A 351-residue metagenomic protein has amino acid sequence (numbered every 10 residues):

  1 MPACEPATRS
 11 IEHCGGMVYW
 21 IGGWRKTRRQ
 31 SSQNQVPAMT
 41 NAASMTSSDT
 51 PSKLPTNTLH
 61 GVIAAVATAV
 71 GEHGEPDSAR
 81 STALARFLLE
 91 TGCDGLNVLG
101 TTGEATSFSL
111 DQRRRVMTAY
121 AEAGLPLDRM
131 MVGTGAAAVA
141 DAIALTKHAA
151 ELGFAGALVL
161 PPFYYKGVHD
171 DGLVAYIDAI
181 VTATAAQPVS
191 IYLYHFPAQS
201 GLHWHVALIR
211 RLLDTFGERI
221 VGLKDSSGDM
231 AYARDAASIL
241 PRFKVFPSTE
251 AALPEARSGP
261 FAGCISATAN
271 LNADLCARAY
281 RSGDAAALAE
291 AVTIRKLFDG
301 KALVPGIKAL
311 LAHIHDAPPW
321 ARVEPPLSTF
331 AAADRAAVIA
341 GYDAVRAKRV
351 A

Functional and structural regions predicted by a protein language model:
S10, S31-S32, S44-S48: Serine residues within intrinsically disordered or low-complexity segments
E12-H13, Y19, Q30-Q35: Low-complexity, intrinsically disordered or signal/transmembrane-proximal segments
T50-P51, I63-A67, T91, P260-F261 (+1 more regions): C-terminal alpha-helical cap/extension of soluble enzyme domains
P51-G201: Active-site beta->alpha loop and helix N-cap motifs at the rims of alpha/beta catalytic domains
A183-Q187, F196-A302: Catalytic alpha/beta core domains of metabolic enzymes, predominantly
